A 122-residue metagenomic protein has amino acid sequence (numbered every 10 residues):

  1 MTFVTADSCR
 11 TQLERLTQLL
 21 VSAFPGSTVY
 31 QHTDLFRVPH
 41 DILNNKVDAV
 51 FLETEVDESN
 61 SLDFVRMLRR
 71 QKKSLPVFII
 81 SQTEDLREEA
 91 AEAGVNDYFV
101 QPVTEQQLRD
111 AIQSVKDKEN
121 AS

Functional and structural regions predicted by a protein language model:
R10-Y30: Two-component/phosphorelay signaling modules centered on CheY-like receiver
Q31-A49: Acidic, metal-coordinating helix/loop segments flanking the phosphotransfer/catalytic sites of two-component signaling
L43-N45, M67-S74, A93: Conserved phosphotransfer cores of two-component systems
D48-L68: Conserved phosphotransfer microenvironments
S74-E84: A short, hydrophobic beta-strand element within the central beta-sheet of small alpha/beta folds
V103-I112: C-terminal output helix
Q113-S122: The C-terminal output helix
